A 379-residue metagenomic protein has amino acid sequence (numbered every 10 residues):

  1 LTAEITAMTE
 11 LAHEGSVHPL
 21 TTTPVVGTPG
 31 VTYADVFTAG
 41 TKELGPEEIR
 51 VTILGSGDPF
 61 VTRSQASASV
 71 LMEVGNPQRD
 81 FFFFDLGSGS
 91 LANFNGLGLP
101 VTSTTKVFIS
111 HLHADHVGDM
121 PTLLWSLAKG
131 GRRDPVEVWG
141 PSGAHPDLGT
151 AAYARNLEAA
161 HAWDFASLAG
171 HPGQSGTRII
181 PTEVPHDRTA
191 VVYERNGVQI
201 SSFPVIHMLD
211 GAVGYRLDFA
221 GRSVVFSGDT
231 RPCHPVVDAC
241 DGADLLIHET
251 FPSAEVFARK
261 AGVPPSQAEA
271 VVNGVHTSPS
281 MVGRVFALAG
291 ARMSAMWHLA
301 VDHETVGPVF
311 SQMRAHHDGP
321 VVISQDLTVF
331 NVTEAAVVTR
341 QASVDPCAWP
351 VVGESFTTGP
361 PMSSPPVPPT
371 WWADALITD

Functional and structural regions predicted by a protein language model:
L1-A12, G214, A220-S223, R231-T328: Cap/insert and terminal regions of metallo-dependent hydrolase folds
L1-V224, G307-V337, C347-T357, M362 (+2 more regions): Binuclear metal-dependent hydrolase catalytic cores
